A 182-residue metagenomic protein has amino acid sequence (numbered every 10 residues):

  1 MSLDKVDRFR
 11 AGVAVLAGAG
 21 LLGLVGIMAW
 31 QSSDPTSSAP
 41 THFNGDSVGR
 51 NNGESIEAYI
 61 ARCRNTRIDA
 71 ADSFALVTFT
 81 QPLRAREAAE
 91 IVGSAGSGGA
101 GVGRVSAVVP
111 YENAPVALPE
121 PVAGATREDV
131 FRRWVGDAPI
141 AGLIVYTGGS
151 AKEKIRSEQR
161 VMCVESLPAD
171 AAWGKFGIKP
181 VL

Functional and structural regions predicted by a protein language model:
M1-A17: N-terminal export and membrane-targeting signals
G12-A29: Hydrophobic membrane-insertion alpha-helices, especially the h-region of bacterial N-terminal signal peptides
Q31-L182: Inhibitory N-terminal propeptides of secreted protease zymogens
